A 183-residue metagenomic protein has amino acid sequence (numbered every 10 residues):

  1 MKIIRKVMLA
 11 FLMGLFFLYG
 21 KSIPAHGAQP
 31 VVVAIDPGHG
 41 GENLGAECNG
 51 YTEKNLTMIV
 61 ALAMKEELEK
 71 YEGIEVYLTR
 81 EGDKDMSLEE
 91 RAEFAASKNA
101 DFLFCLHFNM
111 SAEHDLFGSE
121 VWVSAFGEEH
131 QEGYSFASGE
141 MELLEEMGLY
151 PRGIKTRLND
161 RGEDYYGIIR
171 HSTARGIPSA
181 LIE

Functional and structural regions predicted by a protein language model:
M1-M8: Bacterial N-terminal signal peptides that target proteins for export
A10-Y19: Bacterial N-terminal signal peptides
F17-L18, C48, S119: Hydrophobic alpha-helical membrane context
Y19-Q29: Sec-dependent signal peptide cleavage junction
A28-V32, M58-E183: Active-site-proximal helix/loop segments of hydrolytic enzymes
V31-G50: Short glycine-rich His-centered loop
K54: Extracytoplasmic Gram-positive cell-surface binding/anchoring modules and repeats
